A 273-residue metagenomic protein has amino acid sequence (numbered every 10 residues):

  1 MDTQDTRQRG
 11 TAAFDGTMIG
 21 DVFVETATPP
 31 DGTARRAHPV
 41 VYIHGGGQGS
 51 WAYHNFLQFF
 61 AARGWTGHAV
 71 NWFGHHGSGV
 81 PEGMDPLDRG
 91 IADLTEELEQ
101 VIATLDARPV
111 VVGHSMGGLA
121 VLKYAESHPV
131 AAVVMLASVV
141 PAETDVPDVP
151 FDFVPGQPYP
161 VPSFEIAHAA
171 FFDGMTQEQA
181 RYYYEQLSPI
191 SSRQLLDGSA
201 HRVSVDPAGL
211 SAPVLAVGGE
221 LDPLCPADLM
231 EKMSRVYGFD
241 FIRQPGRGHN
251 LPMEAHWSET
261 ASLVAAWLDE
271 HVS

Functional and structural regions predicted by a protein language model:
A37, H44-G49, E220: Active-site glycine-rich loops that stabilize anionic/oxyanionic intermediates across multiple enzyme folds
G47-N55, G67: Serine-hydrolase catalytic-loop signature spanning alpha/beta hydrolases and amidase-signature enzymes
L57-E82: Conserved alpha/beta-hydrolase
D93-P109: Conserved acidic catalytic loop of the alpha/beta-hydrolase fold
E126-P160, D197-H201: Flexible "cap/lid" loop of the alpha/beta hydrolase fold
L210, A216-G218: Short beta-strand/loop motif that positions the catalytic acidic residue of the alpha/beta-hydrolase fold
G218-R247: Conserved loop-alpha-helix segment in the C-terminal half of the alpha/beta-hydrolase fold that carries the catalytic
I242-S273: Catalytic active-site module of serine/aspartate enzymes centered on a nucleophile-bearing elbow/loop
